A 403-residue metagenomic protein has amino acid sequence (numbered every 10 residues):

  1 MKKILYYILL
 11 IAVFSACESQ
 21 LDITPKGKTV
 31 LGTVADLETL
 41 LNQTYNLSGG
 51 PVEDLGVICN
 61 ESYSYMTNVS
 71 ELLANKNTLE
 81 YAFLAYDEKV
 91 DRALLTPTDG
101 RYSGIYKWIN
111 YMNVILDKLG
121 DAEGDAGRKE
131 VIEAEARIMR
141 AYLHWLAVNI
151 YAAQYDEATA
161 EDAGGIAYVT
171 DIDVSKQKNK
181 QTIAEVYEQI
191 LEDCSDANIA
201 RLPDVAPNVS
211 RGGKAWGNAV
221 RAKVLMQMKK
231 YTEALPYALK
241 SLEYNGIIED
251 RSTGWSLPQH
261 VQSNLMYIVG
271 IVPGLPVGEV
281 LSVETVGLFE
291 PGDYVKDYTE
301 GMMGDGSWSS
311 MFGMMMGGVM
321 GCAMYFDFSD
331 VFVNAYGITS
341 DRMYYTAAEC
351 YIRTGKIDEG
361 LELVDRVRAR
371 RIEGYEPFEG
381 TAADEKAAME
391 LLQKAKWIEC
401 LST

Functional and structural regions predicted by a protein language model:
C17-S64, L361, Y375-E376: Membrane-proximal, proline-rich intrinsically disordered regions
G27-L31, C59-T67, A153-D162, P203-L275 (+1 more regions): Short, surface-exposed recognition loops and adjoining beta-strand edges that mediate ligand/DNA contacts, enriched
V52-L55, E233-D341, E373-E379, M389-L391 (+1 more regions): Hydrophobic-face positions in mid-chain alpha helices that act as interaction patches
T78-Y151, Q181, C194, I199-P207 (+4 more regions): Conserved, well-structured interaction surfaces
I150-E188: Short coil/linker segments at helix-helix boundaries
